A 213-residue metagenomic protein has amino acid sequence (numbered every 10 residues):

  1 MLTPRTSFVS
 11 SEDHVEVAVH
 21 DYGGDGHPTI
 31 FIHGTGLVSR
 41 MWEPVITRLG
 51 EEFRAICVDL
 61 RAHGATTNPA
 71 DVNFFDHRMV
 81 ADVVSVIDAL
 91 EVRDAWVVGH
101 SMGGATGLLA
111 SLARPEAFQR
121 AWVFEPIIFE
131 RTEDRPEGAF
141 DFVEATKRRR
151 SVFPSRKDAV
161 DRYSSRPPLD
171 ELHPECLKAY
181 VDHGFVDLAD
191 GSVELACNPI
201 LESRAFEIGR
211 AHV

Functional and structural regions predicted by a protein language model:
M1-E16: N-terminal cap/lid segment of alpha/beta-hydrolase-fold proteins
A18-N68: Conserved HGGG/HGGXW glycine-rich cap/lid loop of the alpha/beta-hydrolase fold
R61, V80, P154-S164, K178-V181: An amphipathic alpha-helix signature
P69-V80: Catalytic nucleophile-loop/oxyanion-hole region of alpha/beta-hydrolase and closely related hydrolase-like folds
R78-A95: Conserved acidic catalytic loop of the alpha/beta-hydrolase fold
R93-P136: Conserved hydrolase catalytic core segment
F124-P154: A catalytic-pocket lid/entrance helix-loop region that shapes and gates access to the active site across common
E175, F185-H212: Conserved serine/cysteine hydrolase catalytic core
